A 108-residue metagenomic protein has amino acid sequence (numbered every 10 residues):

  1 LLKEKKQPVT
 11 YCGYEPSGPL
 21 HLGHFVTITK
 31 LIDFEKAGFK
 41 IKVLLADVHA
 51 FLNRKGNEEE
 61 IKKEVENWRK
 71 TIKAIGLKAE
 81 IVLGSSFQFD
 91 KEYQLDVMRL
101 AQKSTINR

Functional and structural regions predicted by a protein language model:
L1-R108: NTP-dependent nucleotidyl-transfer catalytic core
